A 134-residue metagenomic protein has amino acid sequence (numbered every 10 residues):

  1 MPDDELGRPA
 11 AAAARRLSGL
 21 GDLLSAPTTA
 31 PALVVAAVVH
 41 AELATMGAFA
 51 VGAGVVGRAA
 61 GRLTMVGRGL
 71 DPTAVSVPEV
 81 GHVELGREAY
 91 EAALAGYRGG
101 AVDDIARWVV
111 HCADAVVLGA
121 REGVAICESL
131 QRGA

Functional and structural regions predicted by a protein language model:
M1-A134: FIC/Doc superfamily catalytic core
